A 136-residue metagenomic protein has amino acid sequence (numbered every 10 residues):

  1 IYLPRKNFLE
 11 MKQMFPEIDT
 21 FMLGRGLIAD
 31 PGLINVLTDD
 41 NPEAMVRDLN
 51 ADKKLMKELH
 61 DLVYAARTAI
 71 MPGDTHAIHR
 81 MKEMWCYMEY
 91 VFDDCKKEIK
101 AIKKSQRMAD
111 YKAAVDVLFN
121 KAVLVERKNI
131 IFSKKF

Functional and structural regions predicted by a protein language model:
Y2-F136: Alpha/beta catalytic cores of nucleotide-metabolism and tRNA/nucleoside-modifying enzymes
